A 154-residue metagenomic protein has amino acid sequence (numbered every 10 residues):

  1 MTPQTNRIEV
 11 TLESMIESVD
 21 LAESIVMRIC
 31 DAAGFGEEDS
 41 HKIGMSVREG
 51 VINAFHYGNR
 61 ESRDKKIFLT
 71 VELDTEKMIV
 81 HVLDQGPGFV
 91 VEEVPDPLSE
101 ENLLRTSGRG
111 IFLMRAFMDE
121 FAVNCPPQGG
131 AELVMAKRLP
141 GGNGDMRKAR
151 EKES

Functional and structural regions predicted by a protein language model:
M1-E9, A54-S154: Conserved beta-strand-loop-beta-strand hairpin that lines the nucleotide-binding pocket of ATP/GTP-utilizing enzymes
I8-L21: STAS-typified acidic loop motif
I16-V19, S40, G44, D64 (+1 more regions): Short, structured helix-loop boundary elements
L21, K42-M45, K77, A116: Alpha-helical macromolecular-interaction surfaces
S24-R48, L103-T106: Conserved short strand/loop->alpha-helix "switch" segment adjacent to the catalytic nucleotide/phosphoryl-transfer site
E49, N53: Conserved polar catalytic motif of the HATPase_c/GHKL fold
